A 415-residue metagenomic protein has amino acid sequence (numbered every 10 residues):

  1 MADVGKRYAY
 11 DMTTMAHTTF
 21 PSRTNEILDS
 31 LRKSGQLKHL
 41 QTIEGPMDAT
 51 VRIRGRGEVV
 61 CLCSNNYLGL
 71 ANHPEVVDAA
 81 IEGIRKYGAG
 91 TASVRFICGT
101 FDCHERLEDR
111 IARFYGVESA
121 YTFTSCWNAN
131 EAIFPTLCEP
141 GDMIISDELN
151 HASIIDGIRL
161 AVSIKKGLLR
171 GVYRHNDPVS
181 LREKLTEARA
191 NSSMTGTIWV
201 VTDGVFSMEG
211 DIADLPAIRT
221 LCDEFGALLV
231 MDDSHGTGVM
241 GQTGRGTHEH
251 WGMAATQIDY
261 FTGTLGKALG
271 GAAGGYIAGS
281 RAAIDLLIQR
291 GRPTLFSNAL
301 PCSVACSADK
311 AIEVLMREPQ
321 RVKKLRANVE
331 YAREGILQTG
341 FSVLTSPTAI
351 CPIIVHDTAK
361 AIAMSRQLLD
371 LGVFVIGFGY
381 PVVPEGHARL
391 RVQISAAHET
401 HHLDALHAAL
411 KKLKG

Functional and structural regions predicted by a protein language model:
M1, K6-D11, P74, D78-E82 (+5 more regions): PLP-dependent enzyme catalytic core of the Aspartate aminotransferase-like
T24-Y87, A227: N-terminal "arm"/small-domain region of PLP-dependent enzymes with the aminotransferase-like
N66, L168-M231: Active-site phosphate-binding strand-loop segment of PLP-dependent enzymes
L70, V322-A332, L337-G372, V382 (+2 more regions): Conserved PLP-binding catalytic core of the aspartate aminotransferase-like
D78-S125: Conserved N-terminal alpha-helix of the aminotransferase class I/II PLP-enzyme fold
I133-A152: Conserved PLP-anchoring active-site segment centered on the Schiff-base-forming lysine
E148-G157, A283, G386: Short, glycine/polar-rich helix-capping loops at beta-to-alpha or helix-loop-helix junctions that flank or form
F225-L228, H235, M240-P347: Active-site C-terminal subdomain of aminotransferase-like
